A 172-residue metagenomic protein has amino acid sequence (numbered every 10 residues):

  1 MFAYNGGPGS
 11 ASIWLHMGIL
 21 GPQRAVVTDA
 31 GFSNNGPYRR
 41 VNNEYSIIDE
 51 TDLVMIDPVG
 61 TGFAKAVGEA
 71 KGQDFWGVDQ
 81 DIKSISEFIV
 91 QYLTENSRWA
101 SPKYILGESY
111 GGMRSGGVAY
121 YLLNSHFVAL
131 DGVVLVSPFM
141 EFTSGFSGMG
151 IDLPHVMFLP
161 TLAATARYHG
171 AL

Functional and structural regions predicted by a protein language model:
M1-D74: N-terminal cap/lid subdomain of alpha/beta-hydrolase-fold enzymes
N5, D57, L106, V134-S137: Alpha/beta-hydrolase-fold catalytic nucleophile elbow
G21-V27, G31, A119, L123-L172: A catalytic-pocket lid/entrance helix-loop region that shapes and gates access to the active site across common
N43-I47, Y92-W99, S125-F127: Surface-exposed acidic, glycine-flexible loop patches that form ligand/cofactor-binding and adhesion interfaces
D49-D52, A100-P102, A129-D131: Loop/turn elements at helix/coil->beta-strand transitions in domains of secreted/extracellular proteins
V78-N96: Helix-loop module immediately N-terminal to the HCX5R catalytic loop in PTP-like cysteine phosphatase domains
S97-Y110: Alpha/beta-hydrolase fold nucleophile elbow
G111-G116: Catalytic nucleophile loop
